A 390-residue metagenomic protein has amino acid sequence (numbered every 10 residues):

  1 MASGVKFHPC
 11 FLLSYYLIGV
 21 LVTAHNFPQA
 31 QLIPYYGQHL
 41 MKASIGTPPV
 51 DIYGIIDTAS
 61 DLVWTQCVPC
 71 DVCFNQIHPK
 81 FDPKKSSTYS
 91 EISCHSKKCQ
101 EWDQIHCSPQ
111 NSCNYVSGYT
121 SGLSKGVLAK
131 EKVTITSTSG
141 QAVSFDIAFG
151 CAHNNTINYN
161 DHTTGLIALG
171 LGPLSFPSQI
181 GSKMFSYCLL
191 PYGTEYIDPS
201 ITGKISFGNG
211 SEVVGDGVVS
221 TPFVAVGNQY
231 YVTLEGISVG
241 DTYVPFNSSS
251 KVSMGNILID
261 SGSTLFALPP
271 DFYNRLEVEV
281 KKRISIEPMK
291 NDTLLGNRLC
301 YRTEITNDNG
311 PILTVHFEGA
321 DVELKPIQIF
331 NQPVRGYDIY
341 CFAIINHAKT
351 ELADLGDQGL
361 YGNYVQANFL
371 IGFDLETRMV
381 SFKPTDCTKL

Functional and structural regions predicted by a protein language model:
A2-H8, S14-G19, T23-A24, Y35-G37 (+11 more regions): Aspartic protease catalytic domain
A24-F27, C107-Y119, L294-N297, E351-D354: Short Pro/Gly-enriched beta-strand edge/turn motifs at strand-loop
I33-I147, C151-H153, N160-H162: Signature of the N-terminal lobe/flap region of pepsin-like aspartyl proteases
C67-P109, P270-T314: A compact, surface-exposed functional segment
C67-P69, H162-T163, I180-G181, S200-G203 (+5 more regions): Short coil/turn segments at secondary-structure boundaries
P69-D71, S139-G140, S211-V213, C387-K389: Acidic glycine-/aspartate-rich tracts in secreted/extracellular proteins
V127-S137, A142-V218, F223-L234, I257: Eukaryotic endomembrane system proteins
